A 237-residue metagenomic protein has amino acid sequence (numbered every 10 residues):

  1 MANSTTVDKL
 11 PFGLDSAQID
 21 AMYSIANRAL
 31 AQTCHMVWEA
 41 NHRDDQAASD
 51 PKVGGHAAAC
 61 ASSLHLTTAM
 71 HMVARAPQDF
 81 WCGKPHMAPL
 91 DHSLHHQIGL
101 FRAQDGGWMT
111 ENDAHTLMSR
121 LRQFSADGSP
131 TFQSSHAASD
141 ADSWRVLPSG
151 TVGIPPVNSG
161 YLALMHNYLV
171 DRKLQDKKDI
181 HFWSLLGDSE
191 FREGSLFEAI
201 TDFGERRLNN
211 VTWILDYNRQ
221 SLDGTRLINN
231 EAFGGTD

Functional and structural regions predicted by a protein language model:
M1-R28: Generic start-of-chain signal for non-secretory N-termini
F12-G13, Y217-D237: Long, well-ordered, tryptophan-enriched scaffold segments
Q18-A29, T33-D45, A57-R206: Cofactor-binding active-site loop characterized by glycine-rich and histidine/acidic residues
F80-K84, N210-N218: Short internal beta-strands
R206-L208, G234: A generic membrane alpha-helix/interface feature
